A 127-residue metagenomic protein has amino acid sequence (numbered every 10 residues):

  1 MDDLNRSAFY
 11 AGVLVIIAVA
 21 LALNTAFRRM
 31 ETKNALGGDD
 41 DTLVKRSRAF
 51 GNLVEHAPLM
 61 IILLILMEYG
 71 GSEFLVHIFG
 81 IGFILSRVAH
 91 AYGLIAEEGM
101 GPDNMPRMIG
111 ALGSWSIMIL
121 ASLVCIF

Functional and structural regions predicted by a protein language model:
D3-A20, F74-I78: Alpha-helical transmembrane segments
A11, L43-A57: A loop-to-helix transmembrane entry motif
L14-E31, I84-L94: Transmembrane alpha-helical segments that form the membrane-embedded catalytic/substrate-channel core of multi-pass
L23-R48: Cytosolic, membrane-interface loops and tails of multi-pass inner-membrane proteins
G51-L64, G113-M118: Core segments of transmembrane alpha-helices that mediate helix-helix packing or line hydrophobic substrate/ligand
L64-L85: Short alpha-helical packing/oligomerization segments
A89-I117: Interfacial loop-to-transmembrane junctions
L120-F127: Juxtamembrane boundary at the C-terminal end of a transmembrane helix
